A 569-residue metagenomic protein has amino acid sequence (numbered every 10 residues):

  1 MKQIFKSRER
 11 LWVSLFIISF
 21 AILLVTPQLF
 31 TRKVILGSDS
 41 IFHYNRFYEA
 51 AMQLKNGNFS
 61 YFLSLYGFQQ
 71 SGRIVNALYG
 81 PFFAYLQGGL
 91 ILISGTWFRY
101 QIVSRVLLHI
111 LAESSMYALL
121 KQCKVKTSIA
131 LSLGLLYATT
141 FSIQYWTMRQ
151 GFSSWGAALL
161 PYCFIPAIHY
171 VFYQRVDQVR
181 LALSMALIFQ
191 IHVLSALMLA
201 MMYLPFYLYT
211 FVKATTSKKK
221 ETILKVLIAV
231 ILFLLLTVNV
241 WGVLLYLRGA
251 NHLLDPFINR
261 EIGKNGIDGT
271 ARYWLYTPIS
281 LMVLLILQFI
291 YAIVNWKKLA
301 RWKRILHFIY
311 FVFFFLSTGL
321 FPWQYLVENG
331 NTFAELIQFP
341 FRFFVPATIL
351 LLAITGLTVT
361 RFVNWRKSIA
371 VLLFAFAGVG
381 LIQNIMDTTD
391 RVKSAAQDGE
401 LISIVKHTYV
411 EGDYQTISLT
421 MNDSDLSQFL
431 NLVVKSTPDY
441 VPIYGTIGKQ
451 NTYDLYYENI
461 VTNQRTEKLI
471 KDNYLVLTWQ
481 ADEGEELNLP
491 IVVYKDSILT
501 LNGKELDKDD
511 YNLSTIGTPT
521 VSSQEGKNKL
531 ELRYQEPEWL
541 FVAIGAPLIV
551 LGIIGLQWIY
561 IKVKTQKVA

Functional and structural regions predicted by a protein language model:
F5, V441-A569: Active-site-proximal, structured, solvent-exposed surfaces of multi-pass membrane proteins that position macromolecular
R8-E49, I231-V240, V379-Q383: Transmembrane signal-anchor helices characteristic of membrane glycosylation enzymes that use polyprenol
I22-L29, L131-M148, L236-L253, H307-Q338 (+1 more regions): Membrane-interface helix-loop junctions at the exits of transmembrane helices
L23-C123, S128-P161: Active-site lumenal/periplasmic loops and adjacent helix-entry segments of GT-C-fold, multi-pass membrane
D39, I188-L208, K213-V283, L320-N329: Transmembrane catalytic cores of multi-pass membrane glycosyltransferases and polysaccharide-assembly enzymes
C163-D177: Membrane-interface transmembrane helices that cradle and orient dolichyl/undecaprenyl
L235, I279-V312: Hydrophobic, aromatic-rich transmembrane alpha-helices and their immediate juxtamembrane boundary segments
T360-N384: Signature aromatic-anchored transmembrane alpha helix within multi-pass, membrane-resident enzymes that catalyze glycan
